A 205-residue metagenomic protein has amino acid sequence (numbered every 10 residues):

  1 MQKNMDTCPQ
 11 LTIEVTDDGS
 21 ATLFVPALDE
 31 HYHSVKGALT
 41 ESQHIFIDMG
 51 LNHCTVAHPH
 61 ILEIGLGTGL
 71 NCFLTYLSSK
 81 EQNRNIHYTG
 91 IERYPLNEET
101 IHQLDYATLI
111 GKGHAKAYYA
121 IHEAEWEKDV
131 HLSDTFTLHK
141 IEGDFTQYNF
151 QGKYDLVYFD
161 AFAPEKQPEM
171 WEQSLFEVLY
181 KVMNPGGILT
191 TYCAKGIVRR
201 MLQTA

Functional and structural regions predicted by a protein language model:
M1-P59, Y76-I110: Rossmann-like AdoMet
H58, K153-Y154: Local beta-strand N-terminus motif with an aromatic residue
G69-F73: Glycine-rich SAM-binding Motif I of class I
T100-Q151: S-adenosyl-L-methionine
D155-M170: A short SAM/SAH-binding and catalytic strip from SAM-dependent methyltransferases
M170-P185: A short glycine-rich, Lys/Arg-flanked "PGG" loop and its adjoining helix->strand segment in the class I
P185-C193: Conserved beta-strand signature within the Rossmann-like core of class I S-adenosyl-L-methionine
G196-A205: Conserved Class I S-adenosyl-L-methionine
